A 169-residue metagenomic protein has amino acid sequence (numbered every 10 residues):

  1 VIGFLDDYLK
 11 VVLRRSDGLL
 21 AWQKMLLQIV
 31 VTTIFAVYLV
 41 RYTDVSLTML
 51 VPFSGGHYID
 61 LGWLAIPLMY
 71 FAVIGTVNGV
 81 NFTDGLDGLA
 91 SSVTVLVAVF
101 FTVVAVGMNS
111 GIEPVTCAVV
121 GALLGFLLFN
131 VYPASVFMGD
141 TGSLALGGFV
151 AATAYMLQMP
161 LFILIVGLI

Functional and structural regions predicted by a protein language model:
V1-L5, F35-R41, G62-I169: Alpha-helical transmembrane segments
L5-L13: Hydrophobic transmembrane alpha-helix segments characteristic of membrane transport and insertion machinery
V11-V12, D44-H57: Membrane-interface helix termini and inter-helical loops of multi-pass transporters
V12-L27: Membrane-interfacial loop-to-helix junctions in multi-pass inner-membrane proteins
G18-L19, F53-L61, M108-E113: Interfacial loop-to-helix junctions that mark the boundaries of transmembrane helices in multi-pass membrane
V30-V31: Extended accessory regions or peripheral subdomains of proteins
